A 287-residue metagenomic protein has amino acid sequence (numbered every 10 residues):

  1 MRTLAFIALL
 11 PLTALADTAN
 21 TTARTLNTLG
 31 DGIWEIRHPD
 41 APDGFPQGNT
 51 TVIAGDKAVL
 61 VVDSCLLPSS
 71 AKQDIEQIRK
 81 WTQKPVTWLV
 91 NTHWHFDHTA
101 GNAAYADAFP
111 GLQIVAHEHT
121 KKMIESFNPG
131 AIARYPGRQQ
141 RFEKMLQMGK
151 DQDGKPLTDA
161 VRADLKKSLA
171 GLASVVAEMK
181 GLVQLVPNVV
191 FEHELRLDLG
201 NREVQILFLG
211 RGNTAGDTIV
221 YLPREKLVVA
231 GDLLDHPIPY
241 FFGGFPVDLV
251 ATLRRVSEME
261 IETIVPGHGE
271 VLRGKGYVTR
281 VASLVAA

Functional and structural regions predicted by a protein language model:
I7-D17: Hydrophobic h-region of N-terminal signal peptides that target proteins for export in Gram-negative bacteria
N27-K80, T218-D232: Conserved beta-strand hairpin/beta-sheet module of binuclear metal-dependent hydrolase folds, prominently
T28, K166, V176, K180-V186 (+1 more regions): Core dinuclear metal-dependent hydrolase active-site scaffold
G32, I53, D63, I78 (+9 more regions): Divalent metal-coordination and catalytic microenvironments
Q47, P68-S69, W94-A100, K121-I124 (+4 more regions): Active-site environment of divalent metal-dependent phosphoester hydrolases
V62-S64, T87-H95, V115-E118, L209 (+2 more regions): Active-site neighborhood of phospho(di)ester-bond hydrolases with catalytic His/Asp-centered motifs
E76-P187, R196: Active-site HxH/HxHxD metal-binding segment of metal-dependent hydrolases
Y221, L227, V247-A287: Divalent-metal (often Zn2+) His-rich catalytic cores of metallo-beta-lactamase-fold enzymes
